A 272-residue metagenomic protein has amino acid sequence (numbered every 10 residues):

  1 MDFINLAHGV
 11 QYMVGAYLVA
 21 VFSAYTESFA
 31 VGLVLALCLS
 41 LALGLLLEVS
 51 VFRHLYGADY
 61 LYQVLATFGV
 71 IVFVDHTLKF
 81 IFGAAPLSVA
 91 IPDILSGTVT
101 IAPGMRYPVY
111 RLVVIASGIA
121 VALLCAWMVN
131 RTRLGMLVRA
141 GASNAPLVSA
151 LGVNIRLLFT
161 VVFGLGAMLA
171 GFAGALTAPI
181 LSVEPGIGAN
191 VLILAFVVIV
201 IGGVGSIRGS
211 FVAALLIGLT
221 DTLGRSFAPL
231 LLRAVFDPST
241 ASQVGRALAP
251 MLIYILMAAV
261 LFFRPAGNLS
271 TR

Functional and structural regions predicted by a protein language model:
M1-L46, S50, L231-A241: Membrane-embedded helix boundary and interhelical linker motif in transport proteins
I4-V10, E27-V31, Y62, R133 (+5 more regions): Residues that define the loop-to-transmembrane-helix transition and helix capping in multi-pass membrane transporters
L6-V14, G57-T67, L137, N190 (+1 more regions): Cytoplasmic-side transmembrane-helix entry/capping segments in multi-pass membrane proteins
A16-A20, L37-L43, F68-L78, S117-A126 (+3 more regions): Hydrophobic core segments of alpha-helical transmembrane domains in multi-pass membrane transport and ion-translocation
E27-I71, T77, V212-I217, D221 (+1 more regions): Alpha-helical transmembrane segments within multi-pass membrane transporters and channels
S28-C38, T160-A170, G174-A175, I180-Y254: Transmembrane alpha-helical segments in multi-pass inner-membrane proteins
H54-R131, L158, L223-L252, A266-R272: Transmembrane helix-bundle core of multi-pass membrane transporters and related energy-transducing complexes
G104-G186, I207-A213: Helix-loop-helix "hairpin" substructures at the membrane interface of multi-pass membrane proteins
